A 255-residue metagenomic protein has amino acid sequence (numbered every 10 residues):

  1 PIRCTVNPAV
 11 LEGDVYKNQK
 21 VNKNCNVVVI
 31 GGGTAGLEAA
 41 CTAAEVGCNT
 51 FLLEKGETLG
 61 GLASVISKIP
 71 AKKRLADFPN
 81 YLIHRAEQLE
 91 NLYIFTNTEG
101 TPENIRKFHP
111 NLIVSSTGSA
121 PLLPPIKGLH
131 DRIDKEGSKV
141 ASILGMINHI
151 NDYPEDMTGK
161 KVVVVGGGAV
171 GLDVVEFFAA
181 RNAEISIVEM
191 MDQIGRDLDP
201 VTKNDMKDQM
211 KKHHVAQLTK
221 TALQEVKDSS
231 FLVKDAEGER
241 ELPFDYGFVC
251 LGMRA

Functional and structural regions predicted by a protein language model:
P1-V28, L62-Y81, E87, S115-R132 (+1 more regions): Ferredoxin-type iron-sulfur electron-transfer modules and their immediate structural context
V6-K20, R85-Q88, I94-T96, L122-R181: Glycine-rich dinucleotide-binding loop and its adjacent helix/turn
N7, N111-N148, K234-A255: Glycine-rich beta-alpha-beta "Rossmann" dinucleotide-binding loop(s) and their flanking helix/strand
K23-N26, N97, T158-K161, K220 (+1 more regions): Phosphate-coordination loops involved in phosphoryl transfer and adenosine-cofactor binding
V27-F51, A169-A179: N-terminal Rossmann-like FAD-binding beta1-loop-alpha1 element of flavoenzymes
G33-A35, T58, S119, G168-V170 (+1 more regions): Residue-level detector of alpha-helix initiation sites
L52-E87, V175-T221: Rossmann-like dinucleotide-binding cores of NAD(P)H-dependent redox enzymes
F95-F108, T219-S230: A conserved short coil-to-beta-strand element within the FAD-binding core of flavoproteins
